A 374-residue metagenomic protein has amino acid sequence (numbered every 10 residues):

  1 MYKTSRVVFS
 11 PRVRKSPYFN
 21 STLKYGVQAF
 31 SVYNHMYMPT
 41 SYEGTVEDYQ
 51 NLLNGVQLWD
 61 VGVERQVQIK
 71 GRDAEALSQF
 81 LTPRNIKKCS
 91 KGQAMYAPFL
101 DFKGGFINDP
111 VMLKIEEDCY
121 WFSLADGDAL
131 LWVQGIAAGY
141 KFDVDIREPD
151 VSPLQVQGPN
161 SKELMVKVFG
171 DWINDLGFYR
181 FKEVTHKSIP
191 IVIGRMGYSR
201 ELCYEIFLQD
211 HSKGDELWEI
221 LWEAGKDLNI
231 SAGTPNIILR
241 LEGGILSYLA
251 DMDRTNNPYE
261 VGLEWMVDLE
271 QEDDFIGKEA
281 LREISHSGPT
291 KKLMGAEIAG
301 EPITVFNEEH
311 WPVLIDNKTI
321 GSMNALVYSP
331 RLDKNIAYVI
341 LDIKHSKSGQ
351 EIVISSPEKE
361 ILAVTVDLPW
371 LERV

Functional and structural regions predicted by a protein language model:
M1-A97, G105: Acidic, proline/glycine-enriched N-terminal capping motif
M1-Y25, A29-T40, M112-V374: Conserved, structured C-terminal
L58, F80, K88-S90, P98-G105 (+3 more regions): Short, charge-rich binding segments
R72-F106, S161-I189: Internal amphipathic helical hairpin motif
